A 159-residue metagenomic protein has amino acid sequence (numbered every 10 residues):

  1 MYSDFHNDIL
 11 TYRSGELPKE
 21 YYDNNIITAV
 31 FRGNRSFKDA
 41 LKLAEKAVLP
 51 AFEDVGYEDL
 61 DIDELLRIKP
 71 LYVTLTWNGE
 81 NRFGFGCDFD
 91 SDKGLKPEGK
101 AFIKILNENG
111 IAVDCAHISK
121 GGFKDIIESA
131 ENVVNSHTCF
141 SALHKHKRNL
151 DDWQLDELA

Functional and structural regions predicted by a protein language model:
M1-P97, A130-V133, S141, K145-A159: N-terminal hydrophobic targeting/anchoring segments and the immediately downstream early-domain regions of hydrolases
D92-I127, V133-T138: Loop-centered beta-sheet repeat module
